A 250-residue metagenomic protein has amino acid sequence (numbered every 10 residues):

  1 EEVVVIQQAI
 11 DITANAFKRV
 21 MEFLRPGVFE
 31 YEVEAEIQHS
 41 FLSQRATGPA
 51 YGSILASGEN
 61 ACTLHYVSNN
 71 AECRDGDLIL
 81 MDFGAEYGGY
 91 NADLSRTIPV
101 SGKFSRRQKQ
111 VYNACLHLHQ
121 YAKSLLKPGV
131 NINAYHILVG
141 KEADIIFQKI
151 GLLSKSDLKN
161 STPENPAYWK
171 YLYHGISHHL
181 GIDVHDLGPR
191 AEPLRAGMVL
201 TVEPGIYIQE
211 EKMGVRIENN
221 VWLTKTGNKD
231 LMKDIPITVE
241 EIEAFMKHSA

Functional and structural regions predicted by a protein language model:
E1-A250: Active-site neighborhoods and metal-handling regions in enzymes and metal-associated proteins
